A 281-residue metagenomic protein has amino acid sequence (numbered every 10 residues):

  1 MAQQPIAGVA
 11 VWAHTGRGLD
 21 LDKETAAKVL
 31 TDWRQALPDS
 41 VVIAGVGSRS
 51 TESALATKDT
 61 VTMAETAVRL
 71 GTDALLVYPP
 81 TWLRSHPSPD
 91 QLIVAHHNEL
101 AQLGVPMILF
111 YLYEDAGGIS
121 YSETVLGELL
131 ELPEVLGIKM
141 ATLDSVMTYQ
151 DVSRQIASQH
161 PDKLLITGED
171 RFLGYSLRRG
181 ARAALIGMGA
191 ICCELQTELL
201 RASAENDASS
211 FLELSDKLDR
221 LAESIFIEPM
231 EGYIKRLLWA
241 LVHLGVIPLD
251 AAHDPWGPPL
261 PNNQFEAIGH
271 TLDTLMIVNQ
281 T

Functional and structural regions predicted by a protein language model:
M1, W33, A67, L100 (+4 more regions): Conserved, mostly hydrophobic/aromatic
A2-S120, G257: Active-site beta->alpha loop and helix N-cap motifs at the rims of alpha/beta catalytic domains
Q4-I6, A181, C192-T281: C-terminal alpha-helical cap/extension of soluble enzyme domains
T25, V29, A56-D59, M63 (+10 more regions): General structural feature for long, well-ordered alpha-helical segments within catalytic domains of soluble enzymes
P80, L112, D170, W239-V242: Short, well-ordered beta-to-alpha junction loops that form the rim of enzyme active sites and present histidine/acidic
L103, Y113-P229: Catalytic alpha/beta core domains of metabolic enzymes, predominantly
